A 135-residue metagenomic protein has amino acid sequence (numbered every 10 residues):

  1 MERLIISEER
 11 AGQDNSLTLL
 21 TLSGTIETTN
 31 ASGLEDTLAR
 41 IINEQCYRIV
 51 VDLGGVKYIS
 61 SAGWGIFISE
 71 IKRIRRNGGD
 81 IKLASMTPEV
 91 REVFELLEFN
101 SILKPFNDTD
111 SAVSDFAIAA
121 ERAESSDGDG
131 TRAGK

Functional and structural regions predicted by a protein language model:
E2-D36: STAS-typified acidic loop motif
R3-L4, K57, N100, S111 (+1 more regions): Residue-level marker of intrinsically disordered, low-complexity segments enriched for small/polar residues
E9, F106-D108: Conserved beta-strand termini and adjacent loop/short-helix elements that scaffold enzyme active sites in alpha/beta
D14, I26, I81, G130-R132: Compositionally biased, intrinsically disordered low-complexity regions
T25-L103: Amphipathic alpha-helical interaction surfaces in cytosolic regulatory modules
D108-R132: A charged, well-structured terminal subsegment
